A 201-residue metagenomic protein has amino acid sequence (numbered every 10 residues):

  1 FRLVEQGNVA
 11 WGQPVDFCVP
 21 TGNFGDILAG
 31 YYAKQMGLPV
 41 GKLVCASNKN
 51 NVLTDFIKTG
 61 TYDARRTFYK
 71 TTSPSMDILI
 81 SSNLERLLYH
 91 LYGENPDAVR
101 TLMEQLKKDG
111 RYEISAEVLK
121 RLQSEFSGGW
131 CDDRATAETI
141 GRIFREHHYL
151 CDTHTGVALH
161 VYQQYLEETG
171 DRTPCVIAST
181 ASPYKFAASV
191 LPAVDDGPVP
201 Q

Functional and structural regions predicted by a protein language model:
F1-Q201: PLP-dependent amino-acid enzyme catalytic core
